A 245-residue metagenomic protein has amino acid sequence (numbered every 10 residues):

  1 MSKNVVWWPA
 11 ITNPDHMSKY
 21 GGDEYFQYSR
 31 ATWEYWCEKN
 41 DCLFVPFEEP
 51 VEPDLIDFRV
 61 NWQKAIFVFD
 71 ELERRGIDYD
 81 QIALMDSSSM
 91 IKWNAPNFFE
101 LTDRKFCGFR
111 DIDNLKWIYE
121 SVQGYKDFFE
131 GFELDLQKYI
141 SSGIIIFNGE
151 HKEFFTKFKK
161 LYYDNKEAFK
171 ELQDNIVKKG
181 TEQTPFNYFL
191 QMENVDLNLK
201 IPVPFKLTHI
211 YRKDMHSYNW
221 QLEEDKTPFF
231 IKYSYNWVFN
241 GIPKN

Functional and structural regions predicted by a protein language model:
M1-D80, N194-V195: N-terminal anchoring/stem segment of glycosyltransferases
P9, F47-E49, F109, K200-P204: Conserved beta-strand termini and adjacent loop/short-helix elements that scaffold enzyme active sites in alpha/beta
D15-H16, P53-L55, I91-N94, F99-E100 (+3 more regions): Short catalytic/ligand-binding loop motif for oxyanion handling, primarily in non-cytosolic enzymes, centered on
Y20-Q27, Y119-Q123, K244-N245: Short, polar loop/linker segments at the starts of domains and inter-domain junctions
F44-P46, I82-L84, F106, N198-K200 (+1 more regions): Conserved beta-strand scaffold positions in the cores of enzyme catalytic domains, especially in NTP/NDP-utilizing
V60-V122, I146, H151-K152: GT-A fold catalytic core of metal-dependent nucleotide-sugar glycosyltransferases, centered on the diacidic
I66, Q137-K244: Catalytic core and acceptor-binding pocket of nucleotide-sugar-dependent glycosyltransferases
V122-L136: Short, flexible, basic/aromatic active-site loop/helix in glycosyltransferases
